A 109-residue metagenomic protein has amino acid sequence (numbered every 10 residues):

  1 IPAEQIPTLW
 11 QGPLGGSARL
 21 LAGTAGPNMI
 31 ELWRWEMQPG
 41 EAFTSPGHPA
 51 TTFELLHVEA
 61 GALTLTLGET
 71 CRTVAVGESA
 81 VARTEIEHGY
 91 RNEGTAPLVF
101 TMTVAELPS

Functional and structural regions predicted by a protein language model:
A3, P7-G47, M102-P108: A short glycine-rich, His/Asp/Glu-containing loop-to-beta-strand
G16, N28, T73-V76, T84-S109: Ligand-binding loop in jelly-roll beta-barrel domains
A18-L20, L32-E36, L55, C71 (+1 more regions): Conserved hydrophobic/aromatic beta-strand scaffold that supports enzyme active sites
L32, A62, P97-V99: Intrinsic-disorder/low-complexity, polar/charged segments enriched in Ser/Thr/Lys/Arg/Asp/Glu/Gln
R34-M37, H48-L65: Short, conserved beta-strand element in jelly-roll/cupin
A42-T44, T64, C71, A80 (+1 more regions): Histidine-centered metal-chelating micro-motifs
F53, A60-A62, E69, E85-E87 (+1 more regions): A generic structural motif
